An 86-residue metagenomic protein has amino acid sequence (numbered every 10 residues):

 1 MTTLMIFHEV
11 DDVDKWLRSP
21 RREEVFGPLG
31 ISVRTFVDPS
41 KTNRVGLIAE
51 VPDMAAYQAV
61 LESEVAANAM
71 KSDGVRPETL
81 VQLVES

Functional and structural regions predicted by a protein language model:
M1-S86: Short S/T/G/P-rich N-terminal loop/turn motif that feeds into the first structured element of a domain
